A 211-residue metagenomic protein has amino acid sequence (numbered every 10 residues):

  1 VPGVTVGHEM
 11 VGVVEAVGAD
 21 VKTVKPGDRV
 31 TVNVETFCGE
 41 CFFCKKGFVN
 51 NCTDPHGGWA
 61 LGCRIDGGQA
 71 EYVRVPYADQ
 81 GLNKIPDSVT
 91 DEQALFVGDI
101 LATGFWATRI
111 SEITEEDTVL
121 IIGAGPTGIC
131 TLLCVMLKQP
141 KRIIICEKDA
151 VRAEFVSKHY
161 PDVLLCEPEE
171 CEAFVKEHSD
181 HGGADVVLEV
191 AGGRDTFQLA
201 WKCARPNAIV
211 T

Functional and structural regions predicted by a protein language model:
V1-K45, P86-V89: Glycine-rich beta-strand-centered segment in the early N-terminal region that forms part of a ligand/cofactor-binding
G12-V14, G27, C41, V73 (+4 more regions): Buried hydrophobic positions in well-ordered alpha/beta secondary-structure cores of metabolic enzymes
E15, I143-I144, T211: Conserved beta-strand positions in the Rossmann-like core of class I SAM-dependent methyltransferases
T23, G128, T196-F197: Short, well-ordered alpha-helical microsegments
V32, I121, E189: Redox-cofactor binding/interface segments in oxidoreductases and associated redox assembly factors
E40-I122: NAD(P)H dinucleotide-binding glycine-rich loop of Rossmann-like/cofactor-binding domains, especially the beta1-alpha1
K84-E169: Mid-domain Rossmann-like dinucleotide-binding core that forms the NAD(H)/NADP(H) cofactor-binding site
S111-E115, M136, A153-T211: Glycine-rich cofactor phosphate-binding loops and adjacent beta1-alpha1 units of small-molecule cofactor enzyme domains
